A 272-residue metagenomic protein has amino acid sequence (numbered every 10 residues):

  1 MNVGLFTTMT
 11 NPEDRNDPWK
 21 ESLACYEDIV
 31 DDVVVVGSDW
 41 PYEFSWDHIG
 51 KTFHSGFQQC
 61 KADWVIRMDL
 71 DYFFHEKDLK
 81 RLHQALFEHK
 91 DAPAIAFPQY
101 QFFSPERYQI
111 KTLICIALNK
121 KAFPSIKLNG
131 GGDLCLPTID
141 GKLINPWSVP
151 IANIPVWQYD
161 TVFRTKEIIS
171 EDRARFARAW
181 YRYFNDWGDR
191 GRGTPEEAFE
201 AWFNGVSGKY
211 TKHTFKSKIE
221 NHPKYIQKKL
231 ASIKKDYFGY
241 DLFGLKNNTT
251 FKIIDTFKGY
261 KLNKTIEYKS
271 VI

Functional and structural regions predicted by a protein language model:
V3-E21, C25-R67, F73-D78: Active-site-proximal specificity loops/subdomain of glycosyltransferases
H54, K77-I272: Catalytic-site signature of metal-activated, phosphate-bearing donor transferases, centered on the GT-A/GT-A-like
